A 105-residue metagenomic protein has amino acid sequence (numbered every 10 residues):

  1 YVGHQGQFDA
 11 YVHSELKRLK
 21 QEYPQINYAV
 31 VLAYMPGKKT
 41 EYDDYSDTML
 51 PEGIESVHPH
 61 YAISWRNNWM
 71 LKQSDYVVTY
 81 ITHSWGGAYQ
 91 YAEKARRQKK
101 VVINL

Functional and structural regions predicted by a protein language model:
Y1-L105: Acidic/glycine-enriched connector segments
